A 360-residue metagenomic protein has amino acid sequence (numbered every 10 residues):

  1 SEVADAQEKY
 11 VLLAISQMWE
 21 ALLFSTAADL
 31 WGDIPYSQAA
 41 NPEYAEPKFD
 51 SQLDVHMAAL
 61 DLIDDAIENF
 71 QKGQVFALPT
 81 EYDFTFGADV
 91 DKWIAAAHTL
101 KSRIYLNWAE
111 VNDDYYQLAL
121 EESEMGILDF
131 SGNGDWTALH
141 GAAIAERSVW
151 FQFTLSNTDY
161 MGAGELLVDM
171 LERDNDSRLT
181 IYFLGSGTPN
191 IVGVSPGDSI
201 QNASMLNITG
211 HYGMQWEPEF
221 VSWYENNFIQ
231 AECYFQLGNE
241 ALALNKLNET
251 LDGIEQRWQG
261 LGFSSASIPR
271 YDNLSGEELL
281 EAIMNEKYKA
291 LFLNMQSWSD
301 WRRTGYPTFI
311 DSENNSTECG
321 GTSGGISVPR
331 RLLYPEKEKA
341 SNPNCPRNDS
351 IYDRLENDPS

Functional and structural regions predicted by a protein language model:
S1-R257, G276-L280: Structured, solvent-exposed acidic/aromatic patches
D33, S264-S265, W301-R303: Juxtamembrane/interface motifs at transmembrane-helix termini
A39, A77, L261, W301-R302 (+1 more regions): Residue-level signal for alpha-helical context at structural boundaries
G73-A77, R257-L261, L291-N294, T308-D311: Substrate-binding/catalytic groove segments of enzymes that remodel or degrade extracellular structural polymers
V90, R103, R173, L179-F183 (+1 more regions): Long, intrinsically disordered, low-complexity segments
L251-P269: C-terminal beta-barrel architecture of Gram-negative outer-membrane proteins
